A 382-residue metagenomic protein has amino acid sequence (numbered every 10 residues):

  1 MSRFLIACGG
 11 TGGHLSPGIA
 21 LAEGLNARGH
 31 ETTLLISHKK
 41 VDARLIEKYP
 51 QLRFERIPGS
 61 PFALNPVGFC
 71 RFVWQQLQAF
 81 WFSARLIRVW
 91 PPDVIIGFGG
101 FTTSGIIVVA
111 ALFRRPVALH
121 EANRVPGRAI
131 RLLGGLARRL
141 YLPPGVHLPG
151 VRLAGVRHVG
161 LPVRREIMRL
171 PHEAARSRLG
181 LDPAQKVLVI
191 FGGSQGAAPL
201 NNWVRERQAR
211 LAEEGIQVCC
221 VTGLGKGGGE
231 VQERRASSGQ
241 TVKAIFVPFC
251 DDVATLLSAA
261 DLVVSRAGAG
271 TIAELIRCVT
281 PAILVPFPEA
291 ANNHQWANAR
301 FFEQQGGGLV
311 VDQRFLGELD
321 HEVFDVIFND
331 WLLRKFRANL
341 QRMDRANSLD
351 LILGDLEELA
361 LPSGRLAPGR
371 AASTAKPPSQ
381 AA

Functional and structural regions predicted by a protein language model:
S2, L332-A346: A short, well-ordered alpha-helix in the C-terminal region of glycosyltransferases
R3-G9, N26-Q78, V159-G160, D312-R314: Conserved nucleotide-sugar phosphate-binding/catalytic loop shared by glycosyltransferases and other
E31, L52-R53, A111-E173, P183: Active-site-proximal region of nucleotide-activated glycan assembly enzymes, centered on histidine/acidic-rich loops
K40-P50, H172-A174, L181-V263, W296-A299 (+2 more regions): Donor-nucleotide binding loops and adjacent catalytic segments primarily of GT-B fold Leloir glycosyltransferases
N65-V94, L112: An amphipathic, basic-hydrophobic alpha-helix
P92-V94, S258-I272, T280: Acidic donor-binding loop of glycosyltransferase active sites
Q305, V310-V311, L316-L332: C-terminal "capping" alpha-helix adjacent to the active site of nucleotide-linked donor transferases in cell-envelope
D325, R345-A382: C-terminal alpha-helical cap of glycosyltransferases
